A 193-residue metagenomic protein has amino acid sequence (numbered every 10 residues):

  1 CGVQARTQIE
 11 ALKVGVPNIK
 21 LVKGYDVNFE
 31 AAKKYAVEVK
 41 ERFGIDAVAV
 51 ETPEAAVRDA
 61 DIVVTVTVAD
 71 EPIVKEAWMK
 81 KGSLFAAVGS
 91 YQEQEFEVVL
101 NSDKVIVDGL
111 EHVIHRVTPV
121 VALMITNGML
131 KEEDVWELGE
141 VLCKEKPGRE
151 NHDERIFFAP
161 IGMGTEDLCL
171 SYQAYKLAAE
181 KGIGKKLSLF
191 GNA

Functional and structural regions predicted by a protein language model:
C1, Y25, V88, P160: Glycine- and other small-residue-rich loops at beta-strand/loop junctions that grip anionic moieties
C1-L12, V27, A31: Glycine-rich adenosine-cofactor-binding loop
R6, E10-V14, V37, K176: Short, well-ordered alpha-helices that flank and scaffold nucleotide-derived cofactor binding pockets
V14-R42: NAD(P)-binding Rossmann-fold cofactor-contacting core
I19-L21, G82, S102, E154: A general structural motif
F43-A47, H152-D153: A short helix-to-beta-strand connector/capping loop
I45-T126: Rossmann-like adenosine-cofactor binding region
V98-A193: Adenosine-phosphate binding glycine-rich loop
